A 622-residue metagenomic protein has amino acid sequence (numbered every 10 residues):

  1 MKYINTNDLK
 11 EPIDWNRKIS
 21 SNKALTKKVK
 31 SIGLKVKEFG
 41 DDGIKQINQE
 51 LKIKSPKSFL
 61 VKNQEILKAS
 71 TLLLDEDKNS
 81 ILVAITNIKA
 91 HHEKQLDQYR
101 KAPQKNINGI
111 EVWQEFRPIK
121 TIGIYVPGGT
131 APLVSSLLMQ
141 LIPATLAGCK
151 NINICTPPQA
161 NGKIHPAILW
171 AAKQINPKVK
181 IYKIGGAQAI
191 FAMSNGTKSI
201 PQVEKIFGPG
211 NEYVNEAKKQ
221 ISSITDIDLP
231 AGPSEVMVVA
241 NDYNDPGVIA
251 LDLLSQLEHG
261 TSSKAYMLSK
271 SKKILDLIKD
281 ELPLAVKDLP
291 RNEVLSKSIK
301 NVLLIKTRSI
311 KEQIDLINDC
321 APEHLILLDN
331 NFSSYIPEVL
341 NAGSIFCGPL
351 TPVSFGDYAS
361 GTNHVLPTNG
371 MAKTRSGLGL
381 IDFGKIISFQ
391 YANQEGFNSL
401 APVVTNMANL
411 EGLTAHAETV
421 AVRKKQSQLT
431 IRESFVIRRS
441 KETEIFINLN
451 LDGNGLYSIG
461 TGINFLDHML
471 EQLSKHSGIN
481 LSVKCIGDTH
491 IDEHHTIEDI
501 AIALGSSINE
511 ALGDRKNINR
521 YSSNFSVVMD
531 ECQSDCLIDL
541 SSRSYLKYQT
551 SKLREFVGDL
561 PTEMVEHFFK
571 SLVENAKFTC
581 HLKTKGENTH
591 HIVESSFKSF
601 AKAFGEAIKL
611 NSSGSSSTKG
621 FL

Functional and structural regions predicted by a protein language model:
M1-D8, K180-G186, L303-S309: Short acidic-hydrophobic, aromatic-tinged amphipathic segments that line or gate anion-handling sites
M1-K120: N-terminal Rossmann-like NAD(P)+-binding subdomain of aldehyde/semialdehyde dehydrogenases
L96-T121, S298-V302, K516-I538, K619-L622: Glycine/charge-rich, flexible interdomain linkers and switch-proximal surface loops that mediate coupling
K105-W170: Conserved small-residue-rich beta-alpha loop and adjacent elements that most often cradle the phosphate/pyrophosphate
I175-K264: Conserved NAD(P)+-binding/catalytic subdomain of aldehyde/semialdehyde dehydrogenases
F207-P209, L229-A240, Q256-K279, L295-I305 (+4 more regions): Short loop-to-beta-strand entry elements in the cores of soluble alpha/beta enzymes
N318-R423: C-terminal core of ALDH-fold dehydrogenases
Q428-L622: Structural preference for solvent-exposed beta-strand-turn elements and adjacent flexible terminal/loop segments within
